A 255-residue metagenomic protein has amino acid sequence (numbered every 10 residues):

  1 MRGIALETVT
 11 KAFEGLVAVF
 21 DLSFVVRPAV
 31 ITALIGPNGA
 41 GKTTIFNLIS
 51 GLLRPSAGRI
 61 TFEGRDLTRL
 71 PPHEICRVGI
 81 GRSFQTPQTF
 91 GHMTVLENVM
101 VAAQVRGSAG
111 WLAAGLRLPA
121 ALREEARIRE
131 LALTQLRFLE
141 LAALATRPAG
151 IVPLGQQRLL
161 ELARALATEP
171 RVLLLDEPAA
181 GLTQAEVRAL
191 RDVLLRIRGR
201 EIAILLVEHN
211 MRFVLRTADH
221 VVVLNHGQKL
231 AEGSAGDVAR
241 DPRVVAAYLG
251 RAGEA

Functional and structural regions predicted by a protein language model:
M1-A255: Glycine-rich phosphate-binding loops of nucleotide-dependent enzymes
